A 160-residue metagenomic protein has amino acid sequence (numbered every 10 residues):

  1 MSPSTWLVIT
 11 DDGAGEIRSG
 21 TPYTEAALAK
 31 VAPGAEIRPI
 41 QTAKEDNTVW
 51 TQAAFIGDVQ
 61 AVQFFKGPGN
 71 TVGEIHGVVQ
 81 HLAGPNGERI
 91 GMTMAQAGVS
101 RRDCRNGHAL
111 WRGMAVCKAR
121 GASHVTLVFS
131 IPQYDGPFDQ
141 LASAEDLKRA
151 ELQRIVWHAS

Functional and structural regions predicted by a protein language model:
M1-R112, A119-A122, F138-S160: Short helix/turn-capping signatures at newly exposed starts of structured segments
V128: A short macromolecule-binding patch
I131-Q133: Mixed-charge (Asp/Glu-Lys/Arg
